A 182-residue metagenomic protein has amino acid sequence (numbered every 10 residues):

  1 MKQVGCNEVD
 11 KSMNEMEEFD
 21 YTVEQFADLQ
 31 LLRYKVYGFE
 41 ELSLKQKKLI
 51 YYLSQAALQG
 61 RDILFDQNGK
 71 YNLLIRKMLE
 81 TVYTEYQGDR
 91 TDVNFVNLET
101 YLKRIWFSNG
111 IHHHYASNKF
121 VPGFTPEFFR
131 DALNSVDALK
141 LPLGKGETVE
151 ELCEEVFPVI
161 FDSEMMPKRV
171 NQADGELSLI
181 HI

Functional and structural regions predicted by a protein language model:
M1-M13: Bacterial Sec-dependent signal peptides at the C-terminal "C-region" and cleavage site
M16-M78: N-terminal-proximal low-complexity accessory segments that begin disordered and transition into the first
L73-R130: N-terminal accessory alpha/beta regions
E151: Phosphate/adenylate-binding glycine loop and adjacent helical scaffold
P167: Non-catalytic nucleic-acid-binding interfaces of large nucleic-acid enzymes and RNP effectors
I180-I182: Conserved small/polar residues in nucleotide/adenosyl-binding loops
